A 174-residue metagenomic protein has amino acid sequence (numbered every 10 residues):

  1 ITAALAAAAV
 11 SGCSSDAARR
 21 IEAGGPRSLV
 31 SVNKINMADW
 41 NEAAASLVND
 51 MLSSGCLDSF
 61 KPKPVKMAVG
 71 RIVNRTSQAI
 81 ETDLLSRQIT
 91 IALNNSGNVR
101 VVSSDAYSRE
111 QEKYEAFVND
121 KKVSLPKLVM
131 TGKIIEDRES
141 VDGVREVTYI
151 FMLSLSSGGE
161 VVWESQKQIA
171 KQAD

Functional and structural regions predicted by a protein language model:
A7-N33: Bacterial Sec signal peptide processing site at the extreme N-terminus
A8, V123-K127: Structured loop/turn residues at beta-strand edges in well-structured enzyme cores
S14-R19, K127-A173: Amphipathic beta-strand/beta-sheet edge segments enriched in Tyr/Trp
A23-I35, V65-R75: Acidic/histidine-rich, surface-exposed loop or edge segments in extracytoplasmic proteins
N33-A44, Q78-S86, D142-E146: Solvent-exposed, acidic/flexible segments
A45-F117, K121-K122, E160-E164: N-terminal segment of the mature soluble domain
